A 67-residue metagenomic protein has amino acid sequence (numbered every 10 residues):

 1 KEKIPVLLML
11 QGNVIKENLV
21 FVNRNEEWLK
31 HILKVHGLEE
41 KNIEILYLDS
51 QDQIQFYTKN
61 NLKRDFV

Functional and structural regions predicted by a protein language model:
K1-V67: Terminal domain-initiation and capping elements
